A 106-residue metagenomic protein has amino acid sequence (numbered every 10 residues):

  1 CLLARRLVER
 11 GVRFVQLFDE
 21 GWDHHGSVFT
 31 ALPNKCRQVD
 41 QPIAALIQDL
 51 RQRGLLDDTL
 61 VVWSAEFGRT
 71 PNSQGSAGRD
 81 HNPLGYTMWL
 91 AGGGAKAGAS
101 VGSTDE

Functional and structural regions predicted by a protein language model:
C1-E106: Ligand-binding pockets and gating/stacking loops
